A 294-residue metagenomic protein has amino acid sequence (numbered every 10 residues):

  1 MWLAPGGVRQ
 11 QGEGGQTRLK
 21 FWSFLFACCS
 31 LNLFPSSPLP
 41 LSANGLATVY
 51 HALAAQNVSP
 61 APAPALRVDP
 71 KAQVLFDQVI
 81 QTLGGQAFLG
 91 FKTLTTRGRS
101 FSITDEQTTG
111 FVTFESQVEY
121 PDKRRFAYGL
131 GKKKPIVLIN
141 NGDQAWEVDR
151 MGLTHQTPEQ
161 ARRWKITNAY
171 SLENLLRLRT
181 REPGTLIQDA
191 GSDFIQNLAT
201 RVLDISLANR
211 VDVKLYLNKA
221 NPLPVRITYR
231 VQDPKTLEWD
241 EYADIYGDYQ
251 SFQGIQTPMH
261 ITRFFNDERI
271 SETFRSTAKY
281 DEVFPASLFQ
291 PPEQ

Functional and structural regions predicted by a protein language model:
A4-Q16: Intrinsically disordered, glycine-rich low-complexity segments
S23-S36: Bacterial N-terminal signal peptides
L33-P60: Signal peptide processing junction and immediate N-terminal pro/mature segment of secreted/exported proteins
P60, L66-L153, P183-G191: N-terminal mature ectodomain segment of secretory-pathway/periplasmic proteins
G131, S192, Q196-E293: Gly/Pro-enriched, hydrophobic low-complexity segments that function as extracytoplasmic propeptides/linkers
W146-L176: Acidic/charged, solvent-exposed loop-and-adjacent secondary-structure segments enriched in E/D, K/R, S/T, and G/P
I166-V202, P224-T228: Short, conserved active-site entrance elements at the starts or edges of catalytic domains
